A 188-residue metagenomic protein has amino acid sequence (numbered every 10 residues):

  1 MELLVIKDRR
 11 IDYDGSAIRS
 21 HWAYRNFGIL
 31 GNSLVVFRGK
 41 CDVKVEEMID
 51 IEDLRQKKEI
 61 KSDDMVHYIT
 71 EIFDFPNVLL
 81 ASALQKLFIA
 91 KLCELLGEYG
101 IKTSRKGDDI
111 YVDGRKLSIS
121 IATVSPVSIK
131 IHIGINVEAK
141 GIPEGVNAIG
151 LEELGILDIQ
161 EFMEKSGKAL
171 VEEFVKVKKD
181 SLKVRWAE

Functional and structural regions predicted by a protein language model:
E2-M48, E52-E188: Catalytic beta-strand/loop module used to bind and position nucleotide/cofactor moieties in cofactor-attachment
